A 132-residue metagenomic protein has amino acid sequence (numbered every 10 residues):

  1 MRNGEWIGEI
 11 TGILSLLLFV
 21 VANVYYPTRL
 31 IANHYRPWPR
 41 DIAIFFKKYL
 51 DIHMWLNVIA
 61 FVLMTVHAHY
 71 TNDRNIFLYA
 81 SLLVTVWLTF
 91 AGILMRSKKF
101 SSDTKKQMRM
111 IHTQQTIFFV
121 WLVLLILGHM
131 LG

Functional and structural regions predicted by a protein language model:
M1-G132: Membrane-embedded alpha-helical bundles that constitute the cytochrome b-like, heme-associated redox core of multi-pass
